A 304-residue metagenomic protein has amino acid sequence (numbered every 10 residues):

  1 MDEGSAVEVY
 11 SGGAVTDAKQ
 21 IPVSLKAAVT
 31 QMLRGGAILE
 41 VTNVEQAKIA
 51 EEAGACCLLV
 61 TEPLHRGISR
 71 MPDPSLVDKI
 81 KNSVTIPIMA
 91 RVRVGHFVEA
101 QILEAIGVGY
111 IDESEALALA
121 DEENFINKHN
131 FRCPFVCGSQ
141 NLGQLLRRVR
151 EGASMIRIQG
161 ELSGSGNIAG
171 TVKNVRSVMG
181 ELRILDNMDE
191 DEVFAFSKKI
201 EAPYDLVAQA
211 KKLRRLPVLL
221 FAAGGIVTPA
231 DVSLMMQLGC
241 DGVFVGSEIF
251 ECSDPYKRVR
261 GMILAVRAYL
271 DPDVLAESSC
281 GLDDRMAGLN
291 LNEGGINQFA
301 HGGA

Functional and structural regions predicted by a protein language model:
D2-A304: Alpha/beta enzyme core
